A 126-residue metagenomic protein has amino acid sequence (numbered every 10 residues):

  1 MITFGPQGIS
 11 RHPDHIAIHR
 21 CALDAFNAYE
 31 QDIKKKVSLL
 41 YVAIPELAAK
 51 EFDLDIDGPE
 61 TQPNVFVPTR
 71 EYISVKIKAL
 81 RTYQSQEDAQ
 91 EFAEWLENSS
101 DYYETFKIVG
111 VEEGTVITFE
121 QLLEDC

Functional and structural regions predicted by a protein language model:
M1-K35, L122: Active-site beta-strand->loop->alpha-helix modules in alpha/beta enzyme cores, enriched in Gly/His/Asp(Glu)
D32-C126: The feature marks non-catalytic terminal segments
